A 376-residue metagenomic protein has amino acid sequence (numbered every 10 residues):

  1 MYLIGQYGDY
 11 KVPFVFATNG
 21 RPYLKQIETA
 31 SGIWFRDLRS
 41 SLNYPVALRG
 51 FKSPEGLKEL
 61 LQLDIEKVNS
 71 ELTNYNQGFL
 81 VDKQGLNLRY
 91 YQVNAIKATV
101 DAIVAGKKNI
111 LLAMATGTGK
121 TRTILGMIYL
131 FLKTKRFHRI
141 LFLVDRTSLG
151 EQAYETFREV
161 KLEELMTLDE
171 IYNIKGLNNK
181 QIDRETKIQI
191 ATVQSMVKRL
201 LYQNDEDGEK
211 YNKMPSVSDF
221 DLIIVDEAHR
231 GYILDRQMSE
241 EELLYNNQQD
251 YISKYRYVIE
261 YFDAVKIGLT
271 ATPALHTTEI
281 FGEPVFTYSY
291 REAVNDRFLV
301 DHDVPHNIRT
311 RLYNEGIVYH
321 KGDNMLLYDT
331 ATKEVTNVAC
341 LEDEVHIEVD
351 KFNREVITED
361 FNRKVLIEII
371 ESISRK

Functional and structural regions predicted by a protein language model:
M1-R139, S148, Q152-E164, R184-I188 (+6 more regions): ATP-dependent helicase/translocase motor core
A17, Q189-T192, I224, A264-T270: Structural recognition of the conserved hydrophobic beta-strand(s) that form the central parallel beta-sheet of P-loop
R21-L24, T147-L149, Q194-K198, H229-R230 (+2 more regions): Conserved nucleotide-binding/hydrolysis micro-motifs of P-loop NTPases
N87-A95, K120-T123, N247, R354-L366: Phosphate/oxyanion-binding active-site loops and adjacent basic polyanion-contact surfaces
Y172-Q189: Conserved motor-coupling elements within RecA-like helicase/translocase cores
I188-K254: Conserved RecA-like ASCE ATPase "motif II neighborhood" in helicase/translocase motors
I233-N314: Post-DEXD/H (motif II) to motif III coupling segment of the RecA-like Helicase ATP-binding lobe
T278-K376: Interdomain helical connector at the RecA1-RecA2 junction of SF1/SF2 helicase-like NTPases
